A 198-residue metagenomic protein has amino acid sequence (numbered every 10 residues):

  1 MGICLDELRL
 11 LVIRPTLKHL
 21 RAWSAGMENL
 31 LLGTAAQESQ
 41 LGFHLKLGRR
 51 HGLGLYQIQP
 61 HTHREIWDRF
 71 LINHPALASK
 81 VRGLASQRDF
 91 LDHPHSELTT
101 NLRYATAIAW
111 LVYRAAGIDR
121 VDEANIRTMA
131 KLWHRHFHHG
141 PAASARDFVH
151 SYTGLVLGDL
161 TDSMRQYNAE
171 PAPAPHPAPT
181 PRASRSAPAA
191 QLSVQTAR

Functional and structural regions predicted by a protein language model:
G2-L17, A36-G117: Peptidoglycan-targeting cell-wall enzymes and recognition modules
K18-G26: Short, charged helix-capping/linker segments at alpha-helix termini
A25-G33, E123-L132: Alpha-helical scaffolds flanking conserved acidic
S39-K46, H138-R146: Secretory-pathway/luminal and periplasmic proteins that interact with or process carbohydrate-rich
A116-A124: Inter-helical turn/loop segments and adjacent helix faces that build the functional surface of alpha-helical bundle
H139-Y167: Short, low-complexity, polybasic intrinsically disordered segments
N168, A172-P175, Q191-S193: Composition-driven recognition of long, intrinsically disordered, low-complexity regulatory extensions
P179-R198: Long, low-complexity, intrinsically disordered segments
